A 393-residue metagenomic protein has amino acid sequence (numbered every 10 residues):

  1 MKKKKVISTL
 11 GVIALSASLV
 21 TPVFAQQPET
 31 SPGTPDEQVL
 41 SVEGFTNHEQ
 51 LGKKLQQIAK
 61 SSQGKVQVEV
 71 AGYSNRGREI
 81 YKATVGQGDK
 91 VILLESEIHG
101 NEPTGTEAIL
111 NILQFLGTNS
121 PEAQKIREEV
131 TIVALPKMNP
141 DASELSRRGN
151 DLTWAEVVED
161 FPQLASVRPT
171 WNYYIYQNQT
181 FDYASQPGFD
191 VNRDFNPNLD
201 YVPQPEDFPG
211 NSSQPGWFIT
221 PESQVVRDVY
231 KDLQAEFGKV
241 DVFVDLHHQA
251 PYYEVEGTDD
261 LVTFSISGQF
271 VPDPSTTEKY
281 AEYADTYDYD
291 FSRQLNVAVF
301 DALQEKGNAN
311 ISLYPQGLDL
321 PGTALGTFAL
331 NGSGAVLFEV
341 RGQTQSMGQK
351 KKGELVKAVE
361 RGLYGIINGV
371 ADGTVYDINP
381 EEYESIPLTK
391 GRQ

Functional and structural regions predicted by a protein language model:
M1-K3, Q27-N47, D207-Q393: C-terminal accessory segments enriched in acidic
K5-S16: Sec-dependent N-terminal signal peptides
A17-S31: Sec-dependent signal peptide cleavage junction
E43-K90: Soluble metallo-hydrolase cores and metallopeptidase-like ectodomains found primarily in the secretory/periplasmic
G64-Q67, R78, G88-V91, E128-V133 (+3 more regions): Loop/turn elements at helix/coil->beta-strand transitions in domains of secreted/extracellular proteins
A71-Y73, V85, E95-I98, L135-N139 (+4 more regions): Active-site-proximal beta-strand/loop segments in catalytic clefts of secreted hydrolases
D89, T104, G117-T118, E122-Y280: Active-site/substrate-binding loop(s) of hydrolase catalytic cores
T104-T106, L110: Membrane-embedded segments
